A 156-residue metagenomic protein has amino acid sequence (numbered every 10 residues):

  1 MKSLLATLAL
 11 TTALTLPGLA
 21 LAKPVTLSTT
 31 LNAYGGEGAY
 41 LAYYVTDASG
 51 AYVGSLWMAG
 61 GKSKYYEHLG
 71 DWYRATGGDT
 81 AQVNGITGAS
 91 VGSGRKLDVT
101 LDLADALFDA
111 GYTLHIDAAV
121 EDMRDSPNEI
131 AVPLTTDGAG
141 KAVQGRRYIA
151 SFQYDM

Functional and structural regions predicted by a protein language model:
M1-L8: Bacterial N-terminal signal peptides that target proteins for export
T15-P17: N-terminal signal peptide c-region/cleavage motif recognized by signal peptidases
P24-G35: Short amphipathic, basic-aromatic surface patches that mediate peripheral association with negatively charged
A33-G36, D122-R124: Extended, low-complexity, turn-rich repeat/linker tracts enriched in Gly/Pro/Ser/Thr and Asp/Glu that occur
E37-L41: Short coil-to-beta strand junction motifs in C2/discoidin
A42-T46, H115-D117: Beta-strand signatures of extracellular beta-sandwich domains
A48-G111: Structured domain cores in non-transmembrane regions
L103, D109-M156: Glycine-rich, aromatic-bearing surface loops/beta-hairpins
